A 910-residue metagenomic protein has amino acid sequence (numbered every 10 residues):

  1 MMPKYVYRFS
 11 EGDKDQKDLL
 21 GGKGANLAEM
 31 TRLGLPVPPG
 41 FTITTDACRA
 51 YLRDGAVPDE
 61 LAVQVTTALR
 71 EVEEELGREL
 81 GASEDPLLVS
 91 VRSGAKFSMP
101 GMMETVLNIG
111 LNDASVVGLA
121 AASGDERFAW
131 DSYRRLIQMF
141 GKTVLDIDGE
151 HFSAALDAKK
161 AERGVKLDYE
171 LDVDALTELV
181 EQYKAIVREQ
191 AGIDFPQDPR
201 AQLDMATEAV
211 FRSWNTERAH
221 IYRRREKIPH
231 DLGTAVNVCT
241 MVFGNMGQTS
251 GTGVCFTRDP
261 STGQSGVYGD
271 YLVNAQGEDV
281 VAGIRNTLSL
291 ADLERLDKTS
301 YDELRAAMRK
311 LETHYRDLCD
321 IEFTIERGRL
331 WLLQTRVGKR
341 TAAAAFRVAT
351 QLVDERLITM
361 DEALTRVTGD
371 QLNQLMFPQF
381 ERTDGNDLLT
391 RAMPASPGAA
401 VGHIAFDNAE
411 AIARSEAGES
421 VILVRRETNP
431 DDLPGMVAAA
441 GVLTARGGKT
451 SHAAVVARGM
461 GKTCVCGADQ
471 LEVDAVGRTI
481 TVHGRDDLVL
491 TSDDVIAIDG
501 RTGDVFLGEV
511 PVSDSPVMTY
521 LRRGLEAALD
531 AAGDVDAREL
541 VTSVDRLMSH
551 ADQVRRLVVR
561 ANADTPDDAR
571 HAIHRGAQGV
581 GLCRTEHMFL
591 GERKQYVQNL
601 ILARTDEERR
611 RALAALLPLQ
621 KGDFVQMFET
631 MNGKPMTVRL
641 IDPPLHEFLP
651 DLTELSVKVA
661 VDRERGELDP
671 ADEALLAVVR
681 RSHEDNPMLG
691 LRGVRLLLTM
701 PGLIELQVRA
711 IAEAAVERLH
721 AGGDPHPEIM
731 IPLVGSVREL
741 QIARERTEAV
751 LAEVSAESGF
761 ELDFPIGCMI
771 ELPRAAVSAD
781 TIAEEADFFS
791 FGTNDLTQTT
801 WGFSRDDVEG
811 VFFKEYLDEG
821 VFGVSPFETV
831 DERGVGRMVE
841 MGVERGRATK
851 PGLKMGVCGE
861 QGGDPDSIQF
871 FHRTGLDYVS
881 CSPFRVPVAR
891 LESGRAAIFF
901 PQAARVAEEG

Functional and structural regions predicted by a protein language model:
M1-D387, A413, E419-I422, N429-P434 (+12 more regions): Nucleotide/phosphate-binding sheet-loop regions of phosphoryl- and nucleotidyl-transfer enzymes
D13-Q16, S396-A438, R555-L557, D567 (+1 more regions): C-terminal accessory/binding modules appended to enzymatic or scaffolding proteins
F41, A445-G447, C466-Q470, C583 (+2 more regions): Short beta->alpha connector loops at strand-helix junctions that form conserved, small/polar/Pro-enriched
T67-L69, R223-I228, L364-R414, E419-V421 (+4 more regions): Long, charged amphipathic helices and adjacent flexible linkers at domain junctions
R92-S93, V517-T519, A528, V535-G910: Conserved alpha/beta-domain cores
N237, A405, I422-V424, L443 (+3 more regions): Structural motif
R329-W331, I422, N429-V437, G441-L443 (+11 more regions): Glycine-rich phosphate/ribose-binding loops and adjacent secondary-structure elements that form binding surfaces
